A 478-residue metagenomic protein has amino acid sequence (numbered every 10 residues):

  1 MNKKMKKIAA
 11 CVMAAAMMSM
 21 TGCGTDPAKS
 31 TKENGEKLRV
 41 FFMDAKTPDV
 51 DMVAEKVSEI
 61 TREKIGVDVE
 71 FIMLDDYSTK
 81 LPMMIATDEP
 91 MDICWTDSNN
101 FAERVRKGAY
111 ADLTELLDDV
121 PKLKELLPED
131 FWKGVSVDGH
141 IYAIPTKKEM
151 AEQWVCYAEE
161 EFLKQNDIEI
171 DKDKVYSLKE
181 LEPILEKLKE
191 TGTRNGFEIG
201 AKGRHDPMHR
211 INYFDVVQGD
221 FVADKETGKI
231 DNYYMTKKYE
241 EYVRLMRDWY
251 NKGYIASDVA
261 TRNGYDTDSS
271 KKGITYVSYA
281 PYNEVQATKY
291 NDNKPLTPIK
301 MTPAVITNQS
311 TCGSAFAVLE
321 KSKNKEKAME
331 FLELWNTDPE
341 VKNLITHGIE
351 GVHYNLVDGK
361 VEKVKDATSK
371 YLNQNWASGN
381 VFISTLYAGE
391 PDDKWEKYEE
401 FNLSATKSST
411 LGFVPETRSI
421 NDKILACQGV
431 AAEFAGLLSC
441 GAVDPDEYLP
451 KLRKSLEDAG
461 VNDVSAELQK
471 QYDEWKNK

Functional and structural regions predicted by a protein language model:
M1-A9: Bacterial N-terminal signal peptides that target proteins for export
C11-K478: Extracytoplasmic/secretory soluble proteins
